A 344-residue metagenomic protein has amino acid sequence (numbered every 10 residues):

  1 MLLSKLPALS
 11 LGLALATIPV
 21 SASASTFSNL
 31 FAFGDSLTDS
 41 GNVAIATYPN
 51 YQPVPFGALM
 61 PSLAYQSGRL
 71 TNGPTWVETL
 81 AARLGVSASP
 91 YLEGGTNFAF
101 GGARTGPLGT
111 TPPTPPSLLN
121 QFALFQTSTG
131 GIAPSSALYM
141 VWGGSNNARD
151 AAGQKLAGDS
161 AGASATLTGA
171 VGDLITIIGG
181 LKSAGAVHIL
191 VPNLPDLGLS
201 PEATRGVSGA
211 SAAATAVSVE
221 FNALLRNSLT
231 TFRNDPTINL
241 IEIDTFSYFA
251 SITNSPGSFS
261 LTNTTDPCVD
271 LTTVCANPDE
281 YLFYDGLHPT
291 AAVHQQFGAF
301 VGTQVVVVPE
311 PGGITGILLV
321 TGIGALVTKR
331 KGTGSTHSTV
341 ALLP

Functional and structural regions predicted by a protein language model:
M1-L9: Bacterial N-terminal signal peptides that target proteins for export
L3, A22-G312: Conserved active-site regions of diverse hydrolases
S10-G12, A22: Cleavable N-terminal signal peptides
E310-T328: A short, hydrophobic C-terminal helix/tail in secreted or cell-surface proteins
L326-P344: C-terminal membrane-anchoring or membrane-association module
